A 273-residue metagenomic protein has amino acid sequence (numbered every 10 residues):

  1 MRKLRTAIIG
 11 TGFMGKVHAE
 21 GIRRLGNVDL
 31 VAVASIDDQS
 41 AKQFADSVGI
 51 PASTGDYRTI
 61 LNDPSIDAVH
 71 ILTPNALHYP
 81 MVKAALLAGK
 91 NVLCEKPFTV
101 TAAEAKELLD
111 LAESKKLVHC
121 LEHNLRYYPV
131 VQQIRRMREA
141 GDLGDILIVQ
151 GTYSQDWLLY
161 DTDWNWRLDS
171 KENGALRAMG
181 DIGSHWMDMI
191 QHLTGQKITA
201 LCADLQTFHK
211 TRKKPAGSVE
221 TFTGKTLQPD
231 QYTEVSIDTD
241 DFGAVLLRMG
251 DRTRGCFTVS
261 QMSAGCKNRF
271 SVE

Functional and structural regions predicted by a protein language model:
M1-V48: N-terminal Rossmann-like dinucleotide-binding module
R5, L205-Q206, T226-E273: NAD(P)-dinucleotide binding in Rossmann-like oxidoreductases
N27, G49, S65, D142-D145: Glycine-centered tight turns that cap/initiate beta-strands
V28-A32, D67-V69, L176: Short active-site oxyanion
Q43-I50, E107, L111-A112: Short, conserved SAM-binding/catalytic segment of Class I S-adenosyl-L-methionine-dependent methyltransferases
I50-Y57: Conserved SAM-binding strand-loop segment of SAM-dependent methyltransferases
A68-N75, Y79-R126, G141: Beta-strand-loop-alpha-helix segment that lines the small-molecule cofactor/substrate pocket of alpha/beta enzymes
L125-E234: Predominantly a Rossmann-like dinucleotide-binding segment in NAD(P)-dependent oxidoreductases
